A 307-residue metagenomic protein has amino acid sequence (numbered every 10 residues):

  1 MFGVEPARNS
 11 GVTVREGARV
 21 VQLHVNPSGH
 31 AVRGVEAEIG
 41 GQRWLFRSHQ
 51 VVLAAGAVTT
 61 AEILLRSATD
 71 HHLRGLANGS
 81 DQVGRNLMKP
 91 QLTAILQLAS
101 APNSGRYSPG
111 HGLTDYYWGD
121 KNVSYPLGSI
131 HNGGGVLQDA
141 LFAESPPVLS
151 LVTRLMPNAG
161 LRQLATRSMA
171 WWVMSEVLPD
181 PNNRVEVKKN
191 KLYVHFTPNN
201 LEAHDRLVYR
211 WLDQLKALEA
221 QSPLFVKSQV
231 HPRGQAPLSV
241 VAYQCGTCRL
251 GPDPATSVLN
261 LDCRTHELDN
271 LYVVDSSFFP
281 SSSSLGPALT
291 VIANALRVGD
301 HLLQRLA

Functional and structural regions predicted by a protein language model:
M1-V20, Q235-V240, R249: Conserved redox-cofactor binding core of oxidoreductases
F2, R15, F46-R47, A55-E62 (+7 more regions): Generic recognition of stable, solvent-exposed alpha-helical segments in well-folded globular domains
G3-R8, E38-L45, L250, T256-E267: A short acidic-Thr-Gly-centered motif at the start of a beta-strand
P6-G11, E16, S28-V32, L261 (+1 more regions): Active-site-adjacent "gating/activation" loops or surface patches in catalytic cores
N9, Q22-N26, V35-Y107, D275 (+3 more regions): Glycine-rich loop(s) and the adjacent beta-strand/alpha-helix scaffold that form part
V20, A31-V32, L113: Hydrophobic residues on conserved beta-strands that form the core of alpha/beta folds
V21-H24, W172, N199, A203-S281 (+1 more regions): A glycine-rich dinucleotide-binding beta-alpha-beta segment and adjacent secondary-structure elements that constitute
S80-D205, V241-Q244, H266, V273-P280: FAD cofactor-binding and catalytic pocket of flavoenzymes
